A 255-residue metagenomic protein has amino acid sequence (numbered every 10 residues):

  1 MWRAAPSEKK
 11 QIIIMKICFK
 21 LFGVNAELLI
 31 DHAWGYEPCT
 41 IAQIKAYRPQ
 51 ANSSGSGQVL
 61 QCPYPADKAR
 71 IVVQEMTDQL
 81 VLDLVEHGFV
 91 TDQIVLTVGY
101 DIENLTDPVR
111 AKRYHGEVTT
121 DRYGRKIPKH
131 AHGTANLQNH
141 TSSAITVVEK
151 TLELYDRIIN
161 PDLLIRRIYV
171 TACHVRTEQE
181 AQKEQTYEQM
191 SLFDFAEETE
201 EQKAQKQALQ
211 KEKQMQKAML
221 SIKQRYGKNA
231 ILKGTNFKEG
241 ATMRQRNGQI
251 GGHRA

Functional and structural regions predicted by a protein language model:
W2-L164: DNA-contacting surface of Y-family translesion DNA polymerases
G124-A255: Acidic, metal-coordinating catalytic segment for phosphate/diphosphate chemistry, firing primarily on the Nudix
